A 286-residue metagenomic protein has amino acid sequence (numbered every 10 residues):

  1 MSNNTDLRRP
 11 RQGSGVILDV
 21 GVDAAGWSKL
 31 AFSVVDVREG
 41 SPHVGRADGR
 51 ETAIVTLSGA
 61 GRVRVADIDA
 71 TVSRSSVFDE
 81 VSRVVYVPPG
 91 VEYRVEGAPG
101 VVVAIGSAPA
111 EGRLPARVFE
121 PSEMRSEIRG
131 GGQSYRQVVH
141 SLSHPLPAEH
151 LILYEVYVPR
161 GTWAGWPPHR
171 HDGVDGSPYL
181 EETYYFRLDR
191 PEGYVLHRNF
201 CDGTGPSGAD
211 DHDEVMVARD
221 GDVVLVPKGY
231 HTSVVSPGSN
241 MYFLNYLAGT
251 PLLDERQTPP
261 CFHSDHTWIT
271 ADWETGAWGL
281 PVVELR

Functional and structural regions predicted by a protein language model:
M1-D48, S264-E274, G279-R286: Generic N-terminal segment detector
R11-V44, S134-T183: A short glycine-rich, His/Asp/Glu-containing loop-to-beta-strand
A24, A31-E96: Extended, compositionally biased flexible segments
F32-D36, V84-Y86, I105, L153-Y157 (+3 more regions): Conserved hydrophobic/aromatic beta-strand scaffold that supports enzyme active sites
D48-D69, V87, R160-G161, D172-D220: Glycine- and acidic-residue-biased ligand/ion/polar-headgroup-sensing regions
F78-A98, A108, V217-G238: Conserved metal-binding segment of the jelly-roll/cupin
V85-G90, E96, V102-D172: Non-heme Fe(II) oxygenase catalytic core, chiefly the N-lobe of the double-stranded beta-helix
V101-H140, R198-F200, P206-G208, P237-S239 (+1 more regions): Double-stranded beta-helix
